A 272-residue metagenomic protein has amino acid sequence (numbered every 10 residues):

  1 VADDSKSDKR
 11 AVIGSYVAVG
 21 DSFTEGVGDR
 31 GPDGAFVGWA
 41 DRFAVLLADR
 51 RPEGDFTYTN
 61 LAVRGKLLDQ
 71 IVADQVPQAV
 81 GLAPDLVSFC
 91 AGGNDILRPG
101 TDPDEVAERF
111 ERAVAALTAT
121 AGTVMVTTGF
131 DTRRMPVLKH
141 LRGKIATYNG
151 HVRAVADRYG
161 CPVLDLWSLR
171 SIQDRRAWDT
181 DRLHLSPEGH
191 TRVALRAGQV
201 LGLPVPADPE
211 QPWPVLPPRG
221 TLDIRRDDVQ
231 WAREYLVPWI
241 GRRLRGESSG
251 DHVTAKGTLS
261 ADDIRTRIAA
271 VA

Functional and structural regions predicted by a protein language model:
V1-R64, V76-A83: Serine-esterase "nucleophile elbow" of acetyl-processing enzymes
D8-R10, R158, D181-H184, E188-A272: Conserved catalytic region of serine esterases and O-acyltransferases that act on ester linkages in lipids
A18, F89, M125-T127: Structural beta-sheet core signal
E25-D29, G54, D69-E105, T132 (+1 more regions): Oxyanion-hole/transition-state-stabilizing segment in secreted/luminal serine hydrolases and related acyltransferases
D29-G34, T101-D104, K139-R142, D179-T180: Short glycine-enriched, charge-decorated loop/helix-capping segments at active-site entrances that position
P103-E111, R142-N149: Charged helix-capping and loop-helix junction motifs
A119-V124, C161: A short helix->loop->beta-strand "cap" motif at the edges of active sites that frequently abuts
R134-L166, P187: Substrate-gating cap/lid alpha-helix
